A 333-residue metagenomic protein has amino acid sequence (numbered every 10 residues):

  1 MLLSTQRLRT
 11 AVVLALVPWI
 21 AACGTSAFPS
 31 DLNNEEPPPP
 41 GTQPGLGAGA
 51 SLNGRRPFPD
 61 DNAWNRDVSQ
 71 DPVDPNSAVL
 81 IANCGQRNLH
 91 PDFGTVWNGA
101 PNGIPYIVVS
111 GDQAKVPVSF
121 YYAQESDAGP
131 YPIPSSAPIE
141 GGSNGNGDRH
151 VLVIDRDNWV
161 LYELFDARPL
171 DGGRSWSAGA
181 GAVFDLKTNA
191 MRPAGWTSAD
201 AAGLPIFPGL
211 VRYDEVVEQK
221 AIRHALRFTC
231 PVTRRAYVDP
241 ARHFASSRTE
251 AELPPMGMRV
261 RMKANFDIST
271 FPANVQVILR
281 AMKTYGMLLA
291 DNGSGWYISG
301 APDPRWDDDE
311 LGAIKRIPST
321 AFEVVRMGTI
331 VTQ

Functional and structural regions predicted by a protein language model:
L2-V12: Bacterial N-terminal signal peptides that target proteins for export
W19-A22: C-terminal motif of bacterial Sec signal peptides marking the signal peptidase cleavage site
G24-A27: Bacterial signal peptide processing site
N34-Q333: Short, surface-exposed polybasic-aromatic patches that bind anionic ligands, especially phosphate groups
